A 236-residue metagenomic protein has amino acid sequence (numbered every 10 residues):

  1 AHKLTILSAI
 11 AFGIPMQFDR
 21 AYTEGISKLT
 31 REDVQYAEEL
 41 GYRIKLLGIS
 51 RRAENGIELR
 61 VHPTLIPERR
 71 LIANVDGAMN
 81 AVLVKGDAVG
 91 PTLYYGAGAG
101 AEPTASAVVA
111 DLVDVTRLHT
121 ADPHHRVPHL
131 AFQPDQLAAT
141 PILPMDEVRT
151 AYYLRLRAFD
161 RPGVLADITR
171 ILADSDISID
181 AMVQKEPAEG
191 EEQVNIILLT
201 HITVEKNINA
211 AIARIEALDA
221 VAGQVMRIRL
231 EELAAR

Functional and structural regions predicted by a protein language model:
A1-N74, M79-A81, G100: Substrate-binding/catalytic subdomain of NAD(P)-dependent oxidoreductase enzymes
A11-Q17, K85-T92, V148-R149: Short acidic (Asp/Glu) and glycine-rich catalytic loops that position anionic groups and cofactors
K45-L46, R60, L83, L93-Y95 (+4 more regions): Structured core elements
I49-S50, K85-D87, R157: A generic structural motif
H62-D87, A101-E102, T169-E191: Low-complexity, glycine/alanine/valine/leucine- and proline-rich hydrophobic stretches
I72, Y94-A99, R155-V164: Hydrophobic alpha-helical bundle architecture
A73-P123: Gly/His-enriched, cation/cofactor- and phosphate-binding structural elements
A107, L112-R236: A conserved regulatory-domain signal marking ACT and ACT-like small-molecule sensing domains and adjacent regulatory
